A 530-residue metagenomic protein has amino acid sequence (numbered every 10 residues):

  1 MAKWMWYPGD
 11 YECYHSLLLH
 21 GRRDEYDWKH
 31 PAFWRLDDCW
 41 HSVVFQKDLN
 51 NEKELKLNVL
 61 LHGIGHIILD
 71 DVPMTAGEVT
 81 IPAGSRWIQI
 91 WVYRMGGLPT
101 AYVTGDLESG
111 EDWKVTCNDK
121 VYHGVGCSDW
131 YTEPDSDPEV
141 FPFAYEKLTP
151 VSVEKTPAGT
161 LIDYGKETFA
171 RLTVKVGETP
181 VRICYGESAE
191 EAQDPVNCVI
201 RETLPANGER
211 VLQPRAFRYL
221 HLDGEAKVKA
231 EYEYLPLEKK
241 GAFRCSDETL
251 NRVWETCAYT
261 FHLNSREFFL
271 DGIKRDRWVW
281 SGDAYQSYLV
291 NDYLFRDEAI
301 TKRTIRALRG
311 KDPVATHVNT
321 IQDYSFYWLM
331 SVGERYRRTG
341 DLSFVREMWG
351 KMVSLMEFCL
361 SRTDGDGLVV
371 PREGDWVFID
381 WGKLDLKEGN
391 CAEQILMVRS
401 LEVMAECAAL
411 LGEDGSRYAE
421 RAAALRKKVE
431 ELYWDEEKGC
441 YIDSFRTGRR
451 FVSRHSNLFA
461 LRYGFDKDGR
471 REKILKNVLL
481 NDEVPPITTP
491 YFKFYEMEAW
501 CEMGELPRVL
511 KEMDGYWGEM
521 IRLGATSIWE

Functional and structural regions predicted by a protein language model:
M1-E267, D283, I300: Extracellular/oxidizing-compartment recognition motifs
P31, F141-P150, P236, I273 (+4 more regions): Proline-rich low-complexity regions
D38, K56, D163, E209-V211 (+5 more regions): Residues embedded in well-ordered secondary-structure elements
Y259, G272, L480-D482: Short, flexible segments with low predicted structural confidence
F268-I273, W381-L384: Flexible glycine/proline-enriched surface loops and loop-helix/loop-strand junctions
I273-R275, V279: Glycine/proline-enriched, intrinsically flexible loops and inter-domain linkers
W280-Q286, V290-E530: Active-site core of glycosidic bond-cleaving carbohydrate-active enzymes
